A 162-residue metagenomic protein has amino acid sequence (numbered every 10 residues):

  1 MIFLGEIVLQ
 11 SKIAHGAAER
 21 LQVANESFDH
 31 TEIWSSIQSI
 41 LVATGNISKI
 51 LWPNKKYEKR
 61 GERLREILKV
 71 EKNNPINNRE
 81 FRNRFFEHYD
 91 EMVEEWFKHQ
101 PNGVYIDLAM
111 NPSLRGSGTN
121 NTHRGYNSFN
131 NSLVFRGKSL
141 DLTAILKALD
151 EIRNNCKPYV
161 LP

Functional and structural regions predicted by a protein language model:
M1-N74, G103-P162: Amphipathic alpha-helical interface segments
K55-E58, H88-K98: Substrate-binding/catalytic groove segments of enzymes that remodel or degrade extracellular structural polymers
N73-E94: Histidine-centered, metal-coordinating catalytic motifs and their short helical/loop contexts
